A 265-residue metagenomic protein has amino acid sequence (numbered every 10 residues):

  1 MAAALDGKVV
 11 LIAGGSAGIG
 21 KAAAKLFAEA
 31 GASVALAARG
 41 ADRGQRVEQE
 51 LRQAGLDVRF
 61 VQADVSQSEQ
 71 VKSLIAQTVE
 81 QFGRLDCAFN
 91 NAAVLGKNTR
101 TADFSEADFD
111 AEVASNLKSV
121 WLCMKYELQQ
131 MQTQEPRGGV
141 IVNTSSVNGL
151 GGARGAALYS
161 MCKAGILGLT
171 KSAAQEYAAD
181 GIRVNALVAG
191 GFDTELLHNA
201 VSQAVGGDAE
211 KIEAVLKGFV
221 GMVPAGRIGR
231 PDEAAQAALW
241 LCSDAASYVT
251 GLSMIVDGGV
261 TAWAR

Functional and structural regions predicted by a protein language model:
V9, G14-G18, G40: Conserved glycine-rich cofactor-binding loop
L95-N98, G151, A238-L239, T250-R265: Short C-terminal tail/terminal secondary-structure segment of NAD(P)H-dependent dehydrogenase/reductase domains
T99-T101, S105-V113, F219: Substrate-binding pocket helix/loop in short-chain dehydrogenase/reductase
T101-A102, G151-A157, A179-D180, G226 (+2 more regions): Active-site loop immediately N-terminal to the catalytic Tyr-X3-Lys motif of short-chain dehydrogenase/reductase
M124, C162, T170: Active-site helix of classical SDR
S146: Residue(s) in the substrate-gating loop at a strand-loop-helix junction that position the organic substrate next
A178, R183, V249-G251: Short, small/polar-rich loop/turn modules that mediate ligand/substrate recognition or access, typified
